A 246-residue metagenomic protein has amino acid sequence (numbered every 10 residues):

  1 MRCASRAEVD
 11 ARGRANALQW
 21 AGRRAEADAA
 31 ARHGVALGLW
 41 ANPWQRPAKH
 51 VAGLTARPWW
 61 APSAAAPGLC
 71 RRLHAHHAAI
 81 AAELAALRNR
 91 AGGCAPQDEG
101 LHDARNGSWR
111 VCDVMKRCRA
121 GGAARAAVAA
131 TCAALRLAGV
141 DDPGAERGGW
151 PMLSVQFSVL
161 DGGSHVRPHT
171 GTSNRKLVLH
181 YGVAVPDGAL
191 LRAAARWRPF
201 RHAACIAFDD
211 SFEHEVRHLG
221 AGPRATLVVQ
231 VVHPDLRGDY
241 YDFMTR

Functional and structural regions predicted by a protein language model:
R2-R175, P186-A189, A193-R198, L219 (+2 more regions): Fe(II)/2-oxoglutarate oxygenase catalytic core
Y181: Basic nucleic-acid-binding interfaces
P199-E213: Conserved metal-binding segment of the jelly-roll/cupin
H214-V216, Q230: C-terminal SET catalytic tail plus cysteine-rich post-SET Zn-binding segment of SAM-dependent SET-domain
